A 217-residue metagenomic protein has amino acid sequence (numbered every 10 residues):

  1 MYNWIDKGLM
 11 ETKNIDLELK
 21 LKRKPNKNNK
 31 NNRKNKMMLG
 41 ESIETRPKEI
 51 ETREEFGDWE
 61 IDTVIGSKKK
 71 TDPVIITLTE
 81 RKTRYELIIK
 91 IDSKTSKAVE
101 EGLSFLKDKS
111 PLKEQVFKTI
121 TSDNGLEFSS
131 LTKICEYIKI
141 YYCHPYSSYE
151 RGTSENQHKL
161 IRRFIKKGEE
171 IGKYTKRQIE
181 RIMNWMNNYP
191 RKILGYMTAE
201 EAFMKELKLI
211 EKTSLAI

Functional and structural regions predicted by a protein language model:
M1, D62, R84, L103 (+4 more regions): Mobile genetic element proteins and their domesticated derivatives, centered on retroelements and DNA transposons
Y2-T52: Basic, flexible linker segments flanking DNA-binding modules in nucleic acid-interacting mobile-element proteins
F56-S67: Two-metal-ion RNase H-like nuclease active-site motif
V64, K70-L87: Short conserved beta-strand segments at catalytic cores or DNA/RNA-binding microdomains of nucleic-acid binding
S67, T71, I88-L112: Active-site beta-loop-alpha junctions of metal-dependent nucleic acid enzymes, especially the RNase H-like/DDE
R84-I89, Y142, K167: Short small-residue beta-strand/loop micro-motif enriched in glycine and branched aliphatics
S122-N124, F128-L131, Y142-I165, G172-N184: RNase H-like two-metal-ion nuclease catalytic core shared by retroviral integrases and related mobile-element nucleases
K167-I217: C-terminal domain-tail junction helix/linker
